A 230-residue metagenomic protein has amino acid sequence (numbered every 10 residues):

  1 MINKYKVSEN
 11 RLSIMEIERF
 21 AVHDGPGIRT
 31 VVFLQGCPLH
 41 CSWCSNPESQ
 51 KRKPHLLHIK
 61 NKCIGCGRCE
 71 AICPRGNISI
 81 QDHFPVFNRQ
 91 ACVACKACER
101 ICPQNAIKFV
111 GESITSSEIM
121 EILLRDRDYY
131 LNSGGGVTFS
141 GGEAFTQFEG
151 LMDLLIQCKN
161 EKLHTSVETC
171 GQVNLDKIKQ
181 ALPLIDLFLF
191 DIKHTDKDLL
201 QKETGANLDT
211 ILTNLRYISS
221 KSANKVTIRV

Functional and structural regions predicted by a protein language model:
M1-R11: Iron-sulfur (Fe-S) cluster-binding modules
I14-R68, P85-A94: N-terminal pre-triad scaffold of radical SAM enzymes
G27-R29, R75, D82-F84, Q104 (+2 more regions): Short, solvent-exposed beta-strand edge segments and adjacent coil->beta transition regions
V31-F33, S79, T138, S166: Short, conserved beta-strand segments within well-ordered enzyme catalytic domains that often line or immediately flank
Q35, C63, C92, S113 (+2 more regions): Short, surface-exposed acidic/glycine-rich loop or hinge patches that mediate macromolecular interfaces
S42-S49, R68-F87, A97-S113: Iron-sulfur cluster-binding cysteine motifs and their immediate structural context in ferredoxin-like electron-transfer
H58-I64, G111-D126: Extended, non-globular alpha-helical segments
S117-V230: Conserved AdoMet/S-adenosylmethionine-binding subsite of the radical SAM
